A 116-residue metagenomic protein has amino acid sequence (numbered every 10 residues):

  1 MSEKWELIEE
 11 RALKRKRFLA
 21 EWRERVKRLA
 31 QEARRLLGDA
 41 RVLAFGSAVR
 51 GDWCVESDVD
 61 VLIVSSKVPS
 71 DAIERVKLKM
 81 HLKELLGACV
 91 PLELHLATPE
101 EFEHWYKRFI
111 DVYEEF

Functional and structural regions predicted by a protein language model:
M1-L43, V49-E56, S66-F116: Catalytic core of pol beta-like nucleotidyltransferases
D60-V64: Short, aliphatic-rich beta-strand segments
